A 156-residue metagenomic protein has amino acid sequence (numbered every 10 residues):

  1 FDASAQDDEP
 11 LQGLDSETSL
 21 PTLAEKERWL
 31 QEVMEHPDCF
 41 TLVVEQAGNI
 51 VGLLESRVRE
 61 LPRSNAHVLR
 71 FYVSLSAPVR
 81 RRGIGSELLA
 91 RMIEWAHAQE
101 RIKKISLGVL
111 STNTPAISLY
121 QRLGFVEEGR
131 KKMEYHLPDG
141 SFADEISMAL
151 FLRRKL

Functional and structural regions predicted by a protein language model:
F1-E17, K155-L156: A short, well-structured alpha-helix characteristic of acyl/acetyltransferase catalytic modules
E17-P78, L89-A90, W95, F151-R154: Acetyl-CoA-dependent GNAT
V44, L88, M92, I105 (+1 more regions): Hydrophobic packing within well-folded, soluble alpha/beta domains
R82, S86-E87, A98, S111-G129: Conserved active-site alpha-helix within GNAT-family acetyltransferase domains
A96-G108: Conserved GNAT acetyl-CoA-binding A-motif
S106-V109, Q121, V126-S141: Conserved catalytic-core motifs of GNAT/GCN5-like acyltransferases
S141-L156: Terminal substrate-recognition subdomain of acyl/acetyltransferases
